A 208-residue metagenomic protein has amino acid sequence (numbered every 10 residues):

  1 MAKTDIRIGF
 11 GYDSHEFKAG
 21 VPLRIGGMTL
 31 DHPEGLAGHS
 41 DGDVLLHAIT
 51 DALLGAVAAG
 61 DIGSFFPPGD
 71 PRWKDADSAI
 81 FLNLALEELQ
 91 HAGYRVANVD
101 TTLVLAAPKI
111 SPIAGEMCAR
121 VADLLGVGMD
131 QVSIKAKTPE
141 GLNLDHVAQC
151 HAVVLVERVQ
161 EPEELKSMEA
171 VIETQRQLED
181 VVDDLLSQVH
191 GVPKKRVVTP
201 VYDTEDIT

Functional and structural regions predicted by a protein language model:
M1, L178, V182-D183, S187: Nucleotide/phosphate-binding catalytic cleft detector across ATP-hydrolyzing and phosphate-transferring enzymes
A2-E116, R120, L124-L125: RNase III-family endoribonuclease catalytic core
G128-Q131: Short acidic capping loops at alpha-helix termini that bridge into adjacent secondary structure
I134-K135: Pyridoxal 5′-phosphate
T138, L142-D145, Q188-H190, R196: N-terminal and secondary-structure boundary signal
L142-E163: C-terminal edge-of-domain segments
E164-D180, V192-E205: Cofactor-cradling patches in redox/metallo enzymes
